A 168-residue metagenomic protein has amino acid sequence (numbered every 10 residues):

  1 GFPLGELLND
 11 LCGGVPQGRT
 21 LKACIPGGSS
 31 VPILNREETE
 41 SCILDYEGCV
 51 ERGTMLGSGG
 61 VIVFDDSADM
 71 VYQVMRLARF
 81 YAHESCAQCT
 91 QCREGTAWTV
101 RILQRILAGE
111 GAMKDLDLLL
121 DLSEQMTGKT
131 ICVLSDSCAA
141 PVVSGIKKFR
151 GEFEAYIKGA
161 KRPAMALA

Functional and structural regions predicted by a protein language model:
F2-A168: Redox cofactor-anchoring modules in respiratory/redox and cofactor-processing assemblies
